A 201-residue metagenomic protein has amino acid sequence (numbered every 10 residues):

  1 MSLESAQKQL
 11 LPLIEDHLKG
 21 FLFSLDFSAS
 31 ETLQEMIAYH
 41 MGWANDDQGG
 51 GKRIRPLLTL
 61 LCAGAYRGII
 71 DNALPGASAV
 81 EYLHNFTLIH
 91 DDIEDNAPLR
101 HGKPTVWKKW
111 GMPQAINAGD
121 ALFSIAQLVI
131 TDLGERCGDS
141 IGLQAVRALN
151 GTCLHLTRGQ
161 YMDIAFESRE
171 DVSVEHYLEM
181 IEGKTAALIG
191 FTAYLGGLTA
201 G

Functional and structural regions predicted by a protein language model:
M1-L83, I89, I93-K108, D163-A165 (+1 more regions): Conserved N-terminal diphosphate/IPP-binding helix and adjacent helical/loop segment of trans-prenyltransferase domains
L25-A29, L33, D47-K52, I116-D120 (+2 more regions): All-alpha helical catalytic cores of prenyl diphosphate-utilizing isoprenoid enzymes
L57, L61, P75-Y82, N117-I125 (+2 more regions): Short amphipathic alpha-helical face segments that pack within enzyme cores and frequently flank/anchor catalytic
L61, V129, L195-T199: Alpha-helical transmembrane segments of multipass membrane proteins
F86-T87, I130: Hydrophobic recognition helices of helix-based DNA-binding modules
D92, L128-I130: Glycine-rich phosphate-binding loops that contact phosphosugars or nucleotide phosphates
P104, I125-L128: Acidic/polar active-site rim loop that often engages polyanionic ligands
